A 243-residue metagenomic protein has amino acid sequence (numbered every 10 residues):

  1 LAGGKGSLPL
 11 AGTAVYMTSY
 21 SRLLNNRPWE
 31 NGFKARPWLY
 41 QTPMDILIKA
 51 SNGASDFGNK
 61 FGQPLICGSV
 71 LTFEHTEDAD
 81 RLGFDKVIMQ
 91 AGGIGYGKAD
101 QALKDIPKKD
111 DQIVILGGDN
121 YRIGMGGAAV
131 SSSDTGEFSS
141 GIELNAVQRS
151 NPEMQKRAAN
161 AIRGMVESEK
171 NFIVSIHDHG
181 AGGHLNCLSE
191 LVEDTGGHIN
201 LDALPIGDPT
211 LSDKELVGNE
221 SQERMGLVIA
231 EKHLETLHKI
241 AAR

Functional and structural regions predicted by a protein language model:
L1-R243: Glycine/proline-enriched, intrinsically flexible loops and inter-domain linkers
